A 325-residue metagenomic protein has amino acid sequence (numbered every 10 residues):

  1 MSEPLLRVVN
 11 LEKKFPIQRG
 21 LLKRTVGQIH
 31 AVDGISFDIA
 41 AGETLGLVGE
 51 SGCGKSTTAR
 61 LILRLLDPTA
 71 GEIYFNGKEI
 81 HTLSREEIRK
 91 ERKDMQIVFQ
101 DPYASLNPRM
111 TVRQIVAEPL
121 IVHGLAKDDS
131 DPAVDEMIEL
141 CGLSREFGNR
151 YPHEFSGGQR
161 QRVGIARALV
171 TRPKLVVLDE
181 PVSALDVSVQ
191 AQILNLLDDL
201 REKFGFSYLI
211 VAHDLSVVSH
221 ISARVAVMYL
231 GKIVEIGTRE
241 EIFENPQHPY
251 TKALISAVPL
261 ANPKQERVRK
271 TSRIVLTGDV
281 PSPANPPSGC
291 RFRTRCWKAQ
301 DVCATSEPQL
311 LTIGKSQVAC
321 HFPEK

Functional and structural regions predicted by a protein language model:
S2-P4, Q18-K23, T238-K325: Short catalytic/signature loops enriched in Gly
L63: Helix-to-loop junction immediately C-terminal to a conserved catalytic motif
G71-E79, E91: Conserved ABC transporter NBD signature motif
E79, I121, D129-E146, I255-S256: Conserved ABC ATPase "signature" region
Y151-F155, Q159: Conserved ABC ATPase signature
V170-K174: A short, proline-enriched helix->beta-strand linker immediately N-terminal to the Walker B motif in ABC-type P-loop
V177, P181, L185, V189-R267: P-loop NTP-binding/switch modules centered on Walker-like glycine-rich loops
